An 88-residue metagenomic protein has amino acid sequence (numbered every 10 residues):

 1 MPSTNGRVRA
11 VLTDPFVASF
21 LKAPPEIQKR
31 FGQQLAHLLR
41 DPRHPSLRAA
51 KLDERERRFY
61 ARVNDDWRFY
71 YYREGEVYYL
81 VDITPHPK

Functional and structural regions predicted by a protein language model:
M1-K22, K29, Q33, L52 (+1 more regions): Enriched for short, Lys/Arg-rich terminal
P25, R40-H44, R68: Generic structural signal for secondary-structure transition and capping sites
A36-R62: A short, surface-exposed loop/turn module that caps and links secondary-structure elements
